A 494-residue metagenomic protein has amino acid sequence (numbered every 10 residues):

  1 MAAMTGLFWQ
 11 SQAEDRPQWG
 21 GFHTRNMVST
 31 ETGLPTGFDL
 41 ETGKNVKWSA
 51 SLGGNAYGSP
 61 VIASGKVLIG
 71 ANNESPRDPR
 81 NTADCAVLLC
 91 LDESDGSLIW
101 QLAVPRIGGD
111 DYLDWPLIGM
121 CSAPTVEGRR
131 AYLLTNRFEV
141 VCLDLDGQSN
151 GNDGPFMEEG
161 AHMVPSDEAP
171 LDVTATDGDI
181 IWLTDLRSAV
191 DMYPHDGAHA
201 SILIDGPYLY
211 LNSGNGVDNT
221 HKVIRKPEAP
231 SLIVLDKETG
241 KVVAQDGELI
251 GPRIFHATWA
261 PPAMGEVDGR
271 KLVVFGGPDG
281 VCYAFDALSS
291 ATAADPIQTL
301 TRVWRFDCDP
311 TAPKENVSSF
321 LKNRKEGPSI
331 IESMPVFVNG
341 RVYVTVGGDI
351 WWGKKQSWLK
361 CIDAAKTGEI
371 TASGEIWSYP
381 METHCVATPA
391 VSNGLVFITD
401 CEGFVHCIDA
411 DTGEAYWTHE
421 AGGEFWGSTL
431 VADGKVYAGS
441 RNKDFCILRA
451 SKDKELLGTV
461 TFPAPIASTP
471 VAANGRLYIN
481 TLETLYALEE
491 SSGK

Functional and structural regions predicted by a protein language model:
M1-G6: Bacterial N-terminal signal peptides
F8-K494: Noncatalytic, solvent-exposed loop/strand surfaces of beta-propeller-type extracellular/periplasmic domains
